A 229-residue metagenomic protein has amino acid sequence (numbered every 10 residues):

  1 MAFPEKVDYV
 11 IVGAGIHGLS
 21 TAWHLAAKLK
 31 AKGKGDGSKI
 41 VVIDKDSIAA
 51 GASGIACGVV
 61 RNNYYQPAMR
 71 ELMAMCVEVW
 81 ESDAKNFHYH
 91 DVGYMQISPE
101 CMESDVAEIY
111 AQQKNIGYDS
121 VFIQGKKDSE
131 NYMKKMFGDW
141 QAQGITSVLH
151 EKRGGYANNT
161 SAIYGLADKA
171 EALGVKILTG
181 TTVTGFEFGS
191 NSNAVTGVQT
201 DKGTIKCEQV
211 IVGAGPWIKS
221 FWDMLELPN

Functional and structural regions predicted by a protein language model:
M1-D8, N191, T196-G197: Eukaryotic N-terminal low-complexity, Ser/Thr- and Lys/Arg-rich leader segments that predominantly function as
A2-H17, V41: Beta1/beta-strand and adjacent pyrophosphate-binding region of the FAD-binding site in flavoprotein oxidoreductases
H17, I48, W217: Conserved Rossmann-like nucleotide-cofactor binding loop
W23, A27, A31, Y164 (+3 more regions): Short, well-ordered alpha-helices that flank and scaffold nucleotide-derived cofactor binding pockets
A26-S53: Glycine-rich FAD pyrophosphate-binding loop
C57-M136, I145: Dinucleotide-binding Rossmann-like beta1-alpha1 core, especially the glycine-rich loop that anchors the ADP
L149-Q209, G213-S220: Helical element adjacent to the flavin cofactor pocket in flavoenzyme catalytic cores
S220-N229: Glycine-rich beta-alpha-beta "Rossmann" dinucleotide-binding loop(s) and their flanking helix/strand
